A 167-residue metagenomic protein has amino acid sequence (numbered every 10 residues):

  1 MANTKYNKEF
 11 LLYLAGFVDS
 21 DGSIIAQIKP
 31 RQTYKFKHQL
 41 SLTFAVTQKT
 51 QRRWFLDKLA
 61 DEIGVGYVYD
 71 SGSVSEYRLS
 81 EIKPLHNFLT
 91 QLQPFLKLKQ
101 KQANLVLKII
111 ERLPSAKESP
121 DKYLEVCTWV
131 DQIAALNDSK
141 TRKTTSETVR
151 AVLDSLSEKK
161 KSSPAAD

Functional and structural regions predicted by a protein language model:
M1-D167: Sequence-level preference for short, compositionally simple segments enriched in small aliphatic or small polar residues
